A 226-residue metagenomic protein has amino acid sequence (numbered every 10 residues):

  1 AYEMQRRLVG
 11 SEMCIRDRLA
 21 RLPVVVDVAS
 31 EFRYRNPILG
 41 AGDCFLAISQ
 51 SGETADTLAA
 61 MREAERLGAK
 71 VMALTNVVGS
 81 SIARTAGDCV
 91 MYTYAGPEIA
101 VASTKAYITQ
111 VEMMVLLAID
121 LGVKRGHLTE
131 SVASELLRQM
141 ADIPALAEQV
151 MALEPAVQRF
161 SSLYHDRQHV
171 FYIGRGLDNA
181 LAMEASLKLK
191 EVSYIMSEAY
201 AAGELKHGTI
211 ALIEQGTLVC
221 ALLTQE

Functional and structural regions predicted by a protein language model:
A1-G10, I15: Single conserved hydrophobic/aromatic residue that forms the stacking wall/gate of nucleotide- or nucleobase-binding
S11-E226: A SIS-like phosphosugar-recognition module
